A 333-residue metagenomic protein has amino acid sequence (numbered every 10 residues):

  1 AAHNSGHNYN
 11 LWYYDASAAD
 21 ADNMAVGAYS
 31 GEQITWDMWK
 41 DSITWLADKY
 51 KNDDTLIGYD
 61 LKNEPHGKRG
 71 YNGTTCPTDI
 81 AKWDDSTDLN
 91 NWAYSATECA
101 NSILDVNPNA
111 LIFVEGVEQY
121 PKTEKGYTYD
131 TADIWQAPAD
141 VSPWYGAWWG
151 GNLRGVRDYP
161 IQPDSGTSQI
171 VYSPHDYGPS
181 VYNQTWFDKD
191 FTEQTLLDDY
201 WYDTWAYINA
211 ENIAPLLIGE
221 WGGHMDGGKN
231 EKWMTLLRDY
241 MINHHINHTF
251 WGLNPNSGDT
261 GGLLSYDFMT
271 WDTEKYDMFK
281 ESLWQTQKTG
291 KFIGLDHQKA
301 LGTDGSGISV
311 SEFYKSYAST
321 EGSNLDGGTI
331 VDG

Functional and structural regions predicted by a protein language model:
A1-M24, Y71-P77, Y127-D140, L263-M269: Aromatic- and acidic-residue-enriched segments that line the glycan-binding/catalytic groove of carbohydrate-active
A2-H3, S17-A19, D48, N101 (+1 more regions): Intrinsic disorder/low-complexity segments
W12, R154, Q162, L264-S265 (+1 more regions): Compositionally biased amphipathic helical and low-complexity segments enriched in hydrophobic
Y14-A16, E32, D53, D272: Polar helix-capping/helix-linker motif
S30-G58, K62-I246: Extracellular glycoside hydrolase catalytic/binding regions
E118, D198-G322, D326: Substrate-binding cleft of secreted/luminal carbohydrate-active enzymes
G327-G333: Short, intrinsically disordered, charge-balanced linker/junction segments flanking boundaries in proteins
